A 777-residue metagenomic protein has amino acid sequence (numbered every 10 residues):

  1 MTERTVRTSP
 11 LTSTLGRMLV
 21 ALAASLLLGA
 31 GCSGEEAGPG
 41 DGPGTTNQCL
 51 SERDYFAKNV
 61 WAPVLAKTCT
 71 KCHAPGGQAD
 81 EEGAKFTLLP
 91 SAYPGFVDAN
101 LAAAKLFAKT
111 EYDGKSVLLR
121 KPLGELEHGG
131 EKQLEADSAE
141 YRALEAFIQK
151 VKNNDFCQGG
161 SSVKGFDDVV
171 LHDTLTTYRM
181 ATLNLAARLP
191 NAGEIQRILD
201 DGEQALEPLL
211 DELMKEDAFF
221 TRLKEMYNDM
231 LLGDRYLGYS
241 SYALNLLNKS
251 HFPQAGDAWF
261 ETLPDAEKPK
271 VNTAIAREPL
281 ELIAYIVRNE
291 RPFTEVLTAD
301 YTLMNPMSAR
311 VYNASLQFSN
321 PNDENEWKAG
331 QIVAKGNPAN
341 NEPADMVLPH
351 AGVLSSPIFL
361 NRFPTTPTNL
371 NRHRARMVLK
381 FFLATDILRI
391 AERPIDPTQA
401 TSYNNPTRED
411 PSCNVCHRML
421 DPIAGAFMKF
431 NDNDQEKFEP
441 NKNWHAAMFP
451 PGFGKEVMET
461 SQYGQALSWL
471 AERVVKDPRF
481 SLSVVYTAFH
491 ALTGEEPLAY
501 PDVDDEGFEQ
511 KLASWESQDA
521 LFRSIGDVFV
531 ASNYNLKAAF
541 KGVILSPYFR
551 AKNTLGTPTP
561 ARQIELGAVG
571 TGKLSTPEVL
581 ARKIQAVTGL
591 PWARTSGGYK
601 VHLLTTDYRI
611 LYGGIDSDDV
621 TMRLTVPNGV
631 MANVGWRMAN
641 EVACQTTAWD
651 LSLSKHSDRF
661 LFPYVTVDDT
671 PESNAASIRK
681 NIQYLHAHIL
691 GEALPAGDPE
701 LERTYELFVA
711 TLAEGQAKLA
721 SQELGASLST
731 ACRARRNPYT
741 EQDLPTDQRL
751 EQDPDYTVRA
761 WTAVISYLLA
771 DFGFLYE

Functional and structural regions predicted by a protein language model:
M1, A187, A539: Conserved S/T- and glycine-rich ATP-binding loop of Class I adenylate-forming
M1-T14: N-terminal secretory signal peptides that target proteins for export/translocation
E3-V6, G31, Q48, T68-K71 (+4 more regions): The N-terminal extracellular segments of secreted preproproteins, especially immediately downstream of signal
R17-G29: Bacterial N-terminal signal peptides
S25-L26, G42, A62-L65, P406-E409 (+1 more regions): Residue-level signal for mature regions of secreted extracellular proteins and peptides
C32-G233, Y242, R310, A446-L498 (+5 more regions): Aromatic- and Gly/Pro-enriched helix-to-coil junctions and flexible linker segments
E145, D155-G160, V169-T182, L210-Q465 (+1 more regions): His/Asp/Glu-rich metal/cofactor-coordinating catalytic motifs and the adjacent surface-exposed loops that frame enzyme
